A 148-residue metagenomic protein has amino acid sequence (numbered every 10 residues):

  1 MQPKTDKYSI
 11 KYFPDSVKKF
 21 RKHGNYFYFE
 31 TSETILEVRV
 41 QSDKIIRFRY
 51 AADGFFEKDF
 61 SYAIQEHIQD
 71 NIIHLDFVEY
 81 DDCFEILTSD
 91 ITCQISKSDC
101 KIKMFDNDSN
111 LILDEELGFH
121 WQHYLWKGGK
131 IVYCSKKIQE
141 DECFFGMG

Functional and structural regions predicted by a protein language model:
M1-G148: N-terminal accessory segment at the very beginning of proteins
